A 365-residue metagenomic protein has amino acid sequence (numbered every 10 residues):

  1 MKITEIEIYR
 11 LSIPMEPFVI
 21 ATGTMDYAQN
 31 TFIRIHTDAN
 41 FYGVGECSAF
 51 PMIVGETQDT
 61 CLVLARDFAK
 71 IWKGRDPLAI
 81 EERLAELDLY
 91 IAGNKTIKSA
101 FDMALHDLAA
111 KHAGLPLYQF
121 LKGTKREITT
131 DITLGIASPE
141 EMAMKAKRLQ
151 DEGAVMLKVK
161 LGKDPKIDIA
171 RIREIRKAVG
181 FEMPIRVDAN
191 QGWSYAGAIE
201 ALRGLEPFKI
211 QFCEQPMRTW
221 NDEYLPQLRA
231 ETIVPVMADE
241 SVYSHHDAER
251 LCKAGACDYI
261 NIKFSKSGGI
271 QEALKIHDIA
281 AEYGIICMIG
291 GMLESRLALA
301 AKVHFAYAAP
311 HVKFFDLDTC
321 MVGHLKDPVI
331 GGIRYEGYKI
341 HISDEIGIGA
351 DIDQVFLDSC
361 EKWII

Functional and structural regions predicted by a protein language model:
M1-A39, S48-I53, H324-K326: Structured beta-strand/loop patches that form or line metal/cofactor-binding pockets in enzymes
I3, I33, N40, F101 (+9 more regions): Conserved, mostly hydrophobic/aromatic
E5, H36-H112: Metal- or metallocofactor-binding catalytic centers and their adjacent structured scaffolds across diverse enzyme
P14, C47-G55, T133-A137, G291: Glycine-rich phosphate/pyrophosphate-binding beta-alpha loops
L89, K209, W220-M237, V242-K339: Shared catalytic-loop signature of beta/alpha-barrel
K98, L134-G135, K160-D164, N190-Q191 (+5 more regions): Glycine- and other small-residue-rich loops at beta-strand/loop junctions that grip anionic moieties
Q119-T232: Metal-dependent enolase-superfamily TIM-barrel catalytic cores that perform enediolate-based chemistry
L325-I365: C-terminal extensions of enzymes
